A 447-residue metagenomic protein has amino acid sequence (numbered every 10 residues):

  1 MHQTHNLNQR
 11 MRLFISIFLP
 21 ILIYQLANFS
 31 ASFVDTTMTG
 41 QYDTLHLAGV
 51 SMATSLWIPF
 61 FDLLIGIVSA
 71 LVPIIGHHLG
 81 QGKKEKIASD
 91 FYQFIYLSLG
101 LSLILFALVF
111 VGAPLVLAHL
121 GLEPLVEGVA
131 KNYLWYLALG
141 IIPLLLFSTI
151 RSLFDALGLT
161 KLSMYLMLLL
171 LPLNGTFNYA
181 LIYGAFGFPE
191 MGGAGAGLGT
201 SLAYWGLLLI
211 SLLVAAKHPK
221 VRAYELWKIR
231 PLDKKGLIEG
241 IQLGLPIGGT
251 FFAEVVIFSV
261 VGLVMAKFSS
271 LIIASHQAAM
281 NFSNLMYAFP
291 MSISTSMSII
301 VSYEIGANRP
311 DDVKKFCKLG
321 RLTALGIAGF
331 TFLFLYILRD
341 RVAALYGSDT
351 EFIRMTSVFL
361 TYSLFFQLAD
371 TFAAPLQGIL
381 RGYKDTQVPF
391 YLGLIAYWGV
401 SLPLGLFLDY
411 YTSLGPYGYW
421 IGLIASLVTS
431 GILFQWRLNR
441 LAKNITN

Functional and structural regions predicted by a protein language model:
M1-I21, I75-I142, F188-L245, V301-F366 (+1 more regions): Short alpha-helical transmembrane segments in multi-pass integral membrane proteins
S16-D35, Y136, A203-L207, S211 (+3 more regions): Transmembrane helical elements of multi-pass membrane transporters/channels
L19, D35, L71-V72, G112-A113 (+11 more regions): Hydrophobic/aromatic residues in alpha-helical transmembrane segments
I23, A27, A31, F60-L64 (+14 more regions): Residue-level hotspots within pore-lining transmembrane alpha-helices of multi-pass secondary transporters
L26, S30-A48, L117-P124, I182-M191 (+4 more regions): Helix-terminus/linker motif at the lipid-water interface of multi-pass membrane proteins
L47-A107, L144-G158, L162-S163, G262 (+3 more regions): Small-residue-rich hydrophobic transmembrane alpha-helices
V68, L137-D155, S163-N174, A196-L212 (+5 more regions): Short runs within selected transmembrane alpha-helices of multi-pass transporters and secretion channels
V109, S152, N178, I182 (+9 more regions): Structural signal for membrane-spanning alpha-helices in multi-pass inner-membrane proteins, emphasizing helix cores
